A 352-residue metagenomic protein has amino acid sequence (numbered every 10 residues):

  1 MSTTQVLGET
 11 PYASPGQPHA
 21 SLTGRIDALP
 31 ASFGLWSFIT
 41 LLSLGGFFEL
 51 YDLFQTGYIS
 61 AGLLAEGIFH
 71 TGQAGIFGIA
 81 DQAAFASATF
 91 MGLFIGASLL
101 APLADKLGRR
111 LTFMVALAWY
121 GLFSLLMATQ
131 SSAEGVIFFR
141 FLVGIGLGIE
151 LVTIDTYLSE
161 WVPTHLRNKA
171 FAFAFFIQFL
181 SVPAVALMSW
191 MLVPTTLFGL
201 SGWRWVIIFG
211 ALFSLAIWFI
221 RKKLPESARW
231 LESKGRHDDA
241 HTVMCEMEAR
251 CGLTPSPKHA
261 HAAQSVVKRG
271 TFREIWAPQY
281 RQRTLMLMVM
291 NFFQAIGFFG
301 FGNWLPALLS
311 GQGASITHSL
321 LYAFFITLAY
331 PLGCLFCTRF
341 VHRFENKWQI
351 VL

Functional and structural regions predicted by a protein language model:
S2-L352: Transmembrane-helix signature of 12-pass secondary carriers
